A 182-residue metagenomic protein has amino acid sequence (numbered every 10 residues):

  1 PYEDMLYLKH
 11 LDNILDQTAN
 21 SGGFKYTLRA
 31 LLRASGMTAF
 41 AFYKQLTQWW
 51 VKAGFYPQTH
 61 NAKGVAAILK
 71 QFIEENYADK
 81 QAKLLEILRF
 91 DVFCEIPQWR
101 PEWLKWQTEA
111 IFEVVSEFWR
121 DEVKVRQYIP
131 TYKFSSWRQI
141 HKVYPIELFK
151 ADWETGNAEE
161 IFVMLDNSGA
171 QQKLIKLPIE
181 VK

Functional and structural regions predicted by a protein language model:
Y2-M5: Polar, glycine-rich mid-to-C-terminal structural blocks that act as macromolecule-binding/assembly scaffolds
H10-K182: Radical SAM enzyme core and accessory elements
